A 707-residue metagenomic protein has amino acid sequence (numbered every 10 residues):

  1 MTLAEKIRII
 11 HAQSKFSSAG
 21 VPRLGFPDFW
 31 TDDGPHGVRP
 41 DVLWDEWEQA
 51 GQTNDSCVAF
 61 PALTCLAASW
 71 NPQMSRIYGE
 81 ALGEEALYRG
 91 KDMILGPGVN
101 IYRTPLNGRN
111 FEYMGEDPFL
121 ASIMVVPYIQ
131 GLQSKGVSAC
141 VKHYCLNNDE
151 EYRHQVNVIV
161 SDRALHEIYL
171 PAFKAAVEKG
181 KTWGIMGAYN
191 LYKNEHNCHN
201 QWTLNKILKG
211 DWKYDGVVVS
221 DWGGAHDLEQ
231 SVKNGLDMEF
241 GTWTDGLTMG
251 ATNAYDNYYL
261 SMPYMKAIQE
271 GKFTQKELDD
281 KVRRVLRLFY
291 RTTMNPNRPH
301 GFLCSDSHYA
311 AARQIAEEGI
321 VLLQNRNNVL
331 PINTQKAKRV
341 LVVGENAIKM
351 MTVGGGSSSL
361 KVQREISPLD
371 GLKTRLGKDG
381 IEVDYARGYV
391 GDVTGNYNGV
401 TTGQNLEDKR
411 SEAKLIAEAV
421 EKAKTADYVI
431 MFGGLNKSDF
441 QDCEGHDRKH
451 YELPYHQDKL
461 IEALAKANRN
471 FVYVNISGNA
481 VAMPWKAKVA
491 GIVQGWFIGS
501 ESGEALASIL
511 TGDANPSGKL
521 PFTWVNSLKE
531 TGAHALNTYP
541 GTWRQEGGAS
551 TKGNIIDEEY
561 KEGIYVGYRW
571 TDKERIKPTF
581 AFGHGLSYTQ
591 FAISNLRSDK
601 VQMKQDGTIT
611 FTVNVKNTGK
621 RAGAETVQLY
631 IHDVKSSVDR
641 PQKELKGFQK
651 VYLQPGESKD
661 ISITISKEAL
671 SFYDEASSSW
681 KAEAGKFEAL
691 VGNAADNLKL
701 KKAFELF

Functional and structural regions predicted by a protein language model:
M1-F672, S679-N697, F707: Glycoside hydrolase catalytic-domain context in secreted enzymes
L698-K702: Extracellular and select intracellular beta-sandwich modules with Ser/Thr-enriched, small-residue motifs on
